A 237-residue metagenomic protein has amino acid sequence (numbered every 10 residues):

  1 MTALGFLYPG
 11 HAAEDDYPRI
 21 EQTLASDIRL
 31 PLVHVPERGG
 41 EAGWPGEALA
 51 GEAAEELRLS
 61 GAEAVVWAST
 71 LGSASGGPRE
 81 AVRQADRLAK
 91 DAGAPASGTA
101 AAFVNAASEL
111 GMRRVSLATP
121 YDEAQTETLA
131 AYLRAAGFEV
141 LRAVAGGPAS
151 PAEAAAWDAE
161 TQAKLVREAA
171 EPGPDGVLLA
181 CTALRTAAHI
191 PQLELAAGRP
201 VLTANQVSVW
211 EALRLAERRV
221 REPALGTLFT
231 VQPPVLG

Functional and structural regions predicted by a protein language model:
M1-E52, A118-D158: N-terminal glycine-rich anion-binding loop in soluble enzyme alpha/beta folds
T2, I28, D91, P95-E109 (+4 more regions): Hydrophobic structural segments
L7, E63-S69, S116-L117, P174-C181: Periplasmic-binding protein-like
E47-S60, Q162-P174: Short, well-structured alpha-helical segments in soluble
A50, A54-A101: Glycine/small-residue-rich loop that forms an oxyanion/phosphate-binding "nest" at active or ligand-binding sites
L88-A149, T230-L236: Conserved beta-alpha
P148-P151, A197-R221: Short, flexible loop segments at boundaries between secondary-structure elements
K164-L193, V209: Hydrophobic alpha-helical
